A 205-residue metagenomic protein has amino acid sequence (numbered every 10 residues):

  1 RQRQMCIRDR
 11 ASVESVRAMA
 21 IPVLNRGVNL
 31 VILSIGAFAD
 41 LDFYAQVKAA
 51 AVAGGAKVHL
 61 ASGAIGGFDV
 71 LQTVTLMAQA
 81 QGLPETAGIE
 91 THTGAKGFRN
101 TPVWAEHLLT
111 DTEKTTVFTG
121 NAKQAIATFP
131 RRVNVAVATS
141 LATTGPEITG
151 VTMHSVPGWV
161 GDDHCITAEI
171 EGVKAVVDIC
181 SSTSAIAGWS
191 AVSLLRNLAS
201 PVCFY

Functional and structural regions predicted by a protein language model:
Q2-I7: Short, small-residue-biased leader/transition segments that mark boundaries at the very start of proteins
R8-I21, L33-L41: N-terminal glycine-rich "phosphate-gripper" loop used for MgATP/nucleotide binding and carboxylate activation
A18-I21, L41-Y44, V70-Q72, N100: Short, conserved acidic/polar surface loops in the N-terminal third of protein domains
I21-P22, A49: Alpha-helical segments flanking ligand/cofactor-binding loops in enzyme cores
N29-V31: A short hydrophobic/small-residue beta-strand
I35-A56: Rossmann-fold NAD(P)-binding glycine/threonine-rich loop
H59, A64-Y205: Active-site-lining helix/loop region of Rossmann-like oxidoreductase modules
